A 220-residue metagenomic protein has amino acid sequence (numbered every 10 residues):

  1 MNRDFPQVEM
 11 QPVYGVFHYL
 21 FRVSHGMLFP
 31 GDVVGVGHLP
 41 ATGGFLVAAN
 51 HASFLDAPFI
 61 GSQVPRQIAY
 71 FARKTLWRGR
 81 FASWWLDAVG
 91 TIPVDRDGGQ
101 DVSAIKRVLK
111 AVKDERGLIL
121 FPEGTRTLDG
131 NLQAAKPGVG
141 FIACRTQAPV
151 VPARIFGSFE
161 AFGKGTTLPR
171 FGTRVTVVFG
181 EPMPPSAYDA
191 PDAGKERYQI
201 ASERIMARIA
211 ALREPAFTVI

Functional and structural regions predicted by a protein language model:
M1-P30: N-terminal membrane-anchoring alpha-helices
N2-V13, V102-I220: Non-catalytic C-terminal accessory region of glycerolipid acyltransferases and related lyso-lipid remodeling enzymes
Y14-Y19, G26-M27, L39-G99: Catalytic core of membrane glycerolipid acyltransferases/transacylases, capturing the structured, soluble-facing
G26-V34, Q100-V102, F159-F162: Short gly/ser/thr-rich secondary-structure transition/capping motifs
F29, G44, T91, G117 (+1 more regions): Generic structural signal for secondary-structure transition and capping sites
V33, Y70, T91-P93, V150 (+1 more regions): Conserved beta-strand scaffold positions in the cores of enzyme catalytic domains, especially in NTP/NDP-utilizing
V36, N50, R73, D97 (+3 more regions): Generic beta-structure capping elements
G37-P40, L109-K110: Short amphipathic alpha-helix with an adjacent loop that forms part of the alpha/beta core around
